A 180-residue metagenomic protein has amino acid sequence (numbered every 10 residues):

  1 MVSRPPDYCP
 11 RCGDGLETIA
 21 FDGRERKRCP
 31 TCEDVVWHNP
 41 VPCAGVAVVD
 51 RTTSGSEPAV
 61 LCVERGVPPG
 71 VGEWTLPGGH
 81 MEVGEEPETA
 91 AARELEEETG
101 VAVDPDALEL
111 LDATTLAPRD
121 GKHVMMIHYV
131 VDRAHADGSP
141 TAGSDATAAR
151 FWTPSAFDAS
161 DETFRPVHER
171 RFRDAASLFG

Functional and structural regions predicted by a protein language model:
M1-P5, R173-G180: A broadly conserved sequence feature marking short terminus-proximal activation segments in nucleic acid-centric
M1-V49: Acidic, metal-coordinating catalytic segment for phosphate/diphosphate chemistry, firing primarily on the Nudix
D7, P42-A44, P58, M125-I127 (+1 more regions): Change "...and in nucleic-acid phosphodiester-cleaving endonucleases..." to "...and in nucleic-acid processing enzymes
T18-A20, A102-D112: A short coil-to-beta-strand element that immediately follows conserved catalytic motifs
V49-R51, G55-E97: Conserved Nudix-box catalytic region and its N-terminal flanking loop in Nudix hydrolases and closely related
D112-S139, G143, A176-F179: Active-site-adjacent beta-strand/loop module that shapes the phosphate/pyrophosphate-binding cleft
T141-A175: NUDIX/MutT-family hydrolases
